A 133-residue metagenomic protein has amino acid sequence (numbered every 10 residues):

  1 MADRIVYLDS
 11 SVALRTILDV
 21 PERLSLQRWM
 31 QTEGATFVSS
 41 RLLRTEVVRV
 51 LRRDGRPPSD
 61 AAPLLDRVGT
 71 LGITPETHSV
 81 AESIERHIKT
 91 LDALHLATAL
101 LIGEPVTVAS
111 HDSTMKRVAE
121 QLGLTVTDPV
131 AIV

Functional and structural regions predicted by a protein language model:
M1-I5, S40, L100-V133: Acidic, PIN/NYN-like endoribonuclease modules and their adjacent C-terminal/linker elements
M1-S39, L51-P63, L124, V130: Short, well-structured N-terminal submotif of metal-dependent ribonuclease cores
L8, V38-S39, G72, T90-A93 (+1 more regions): Short beta-strand scaffold positions
V12-A13, L43, T77, H95 (+1 more regions): Alpha-helix capping/helix-boundary segments
R23, R44, P58-A61, T74 (+2 more regions): A general structural signal for well-ordered alpha-helical segments in protein cores
A35, V68-G69, V106, L124: A structural micro-motif
D66-K89, A93-T98, V118: Acidic catalytic patch
